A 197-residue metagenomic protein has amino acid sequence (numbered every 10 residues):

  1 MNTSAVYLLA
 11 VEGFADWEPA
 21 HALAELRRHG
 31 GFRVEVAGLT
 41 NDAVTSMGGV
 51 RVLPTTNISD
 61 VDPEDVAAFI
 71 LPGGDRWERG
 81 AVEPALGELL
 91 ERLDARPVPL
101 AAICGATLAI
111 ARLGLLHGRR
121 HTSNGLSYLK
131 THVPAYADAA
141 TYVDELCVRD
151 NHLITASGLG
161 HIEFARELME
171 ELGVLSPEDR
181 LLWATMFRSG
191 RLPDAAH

Functional and structural regions predicted by a protein language model:
N2-A15, A24, R28-T40, T55-A101 (+1 more regions): Active-site-adjacent pocket-lining segments in enzyme domains
F14-P19, T45: Short N-terminal binding/cap micro-motifs at the start of the first secondary-structure element
L39-G48: N-terminal-biased segments
G48-T56: Short gly/ser/thr-rich secondary-structure transition/capping motifs
